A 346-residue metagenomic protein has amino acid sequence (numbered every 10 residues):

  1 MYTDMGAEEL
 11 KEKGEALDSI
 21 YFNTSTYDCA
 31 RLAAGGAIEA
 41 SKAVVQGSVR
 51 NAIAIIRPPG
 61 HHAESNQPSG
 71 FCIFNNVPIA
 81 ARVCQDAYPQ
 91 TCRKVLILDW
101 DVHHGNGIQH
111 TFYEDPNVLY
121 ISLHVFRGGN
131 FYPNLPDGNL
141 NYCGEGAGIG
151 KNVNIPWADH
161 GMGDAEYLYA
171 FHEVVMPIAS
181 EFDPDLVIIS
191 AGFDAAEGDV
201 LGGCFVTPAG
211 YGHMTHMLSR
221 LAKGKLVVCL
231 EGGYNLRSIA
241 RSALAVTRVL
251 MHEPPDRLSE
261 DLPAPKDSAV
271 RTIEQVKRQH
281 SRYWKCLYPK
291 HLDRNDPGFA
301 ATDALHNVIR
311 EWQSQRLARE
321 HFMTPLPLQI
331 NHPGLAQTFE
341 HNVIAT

Functional and structural regions predicted by a protein language model:
M1-D28, G35-G47: Eukaryotic helix-linker segments that join adjacent hydrophobic helices
T3, A87-Y88, H110, V276 (+1 more regions): A general, composition-driven signal for non-globular sequence regions
M5, K13, C143, A147-I149 (+1 more regions): Feature targets compositionally biased, intrinsically disordered low-complexity regions with long contiguous runs
S19, I38, K42, I53-H216 (+1 more regions): Conserved alpha-helical scaffold segments that buttress catalytic/binding sites
F22-D28, A63-G70, G232-G233: A short glycine/serine-rich beta->alpha loop
N23, G35, K151-T346: Catalytic cores of soluble, metal-dependent hydrolases
G47-I53: Short, flexible active-site-proximal loops enriched in glycine and acidic residues
